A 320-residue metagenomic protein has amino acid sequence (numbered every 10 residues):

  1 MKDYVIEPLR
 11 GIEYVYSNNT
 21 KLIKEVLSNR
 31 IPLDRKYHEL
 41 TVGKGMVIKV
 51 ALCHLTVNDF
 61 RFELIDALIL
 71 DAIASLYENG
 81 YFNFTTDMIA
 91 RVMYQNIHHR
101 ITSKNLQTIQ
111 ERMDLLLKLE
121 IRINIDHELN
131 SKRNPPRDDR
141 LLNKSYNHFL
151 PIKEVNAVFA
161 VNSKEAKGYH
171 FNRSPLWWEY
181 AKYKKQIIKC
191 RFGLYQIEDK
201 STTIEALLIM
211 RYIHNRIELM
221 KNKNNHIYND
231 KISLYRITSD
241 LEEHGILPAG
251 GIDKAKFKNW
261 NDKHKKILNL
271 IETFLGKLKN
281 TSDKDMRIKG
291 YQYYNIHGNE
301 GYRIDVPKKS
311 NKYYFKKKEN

Functional and structural regions predicted by a protein language model:
M1-N320: Charged, alpha-helix-forming regions
